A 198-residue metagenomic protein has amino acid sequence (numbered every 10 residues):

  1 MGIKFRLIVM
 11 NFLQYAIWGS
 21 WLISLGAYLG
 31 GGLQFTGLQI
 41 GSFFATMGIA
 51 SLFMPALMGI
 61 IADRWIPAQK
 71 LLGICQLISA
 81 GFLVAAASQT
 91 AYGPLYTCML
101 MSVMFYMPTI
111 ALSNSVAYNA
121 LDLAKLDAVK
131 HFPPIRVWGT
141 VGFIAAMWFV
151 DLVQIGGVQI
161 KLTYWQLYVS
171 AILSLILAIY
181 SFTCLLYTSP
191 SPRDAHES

Functional and structural regions predicted by a protein language model:
G2-G48: Helix-loop boundary and gating motifs at the non-cytosolic
F12, G93-T109: Hydrophobic core of transmembrane alpha-helices in multi-pass small-molecule transporters, especially MFS/SLC-type
G48-L52, A56, I144: Residue-level signature of mid-helix packing/kink "hotspots" within the transmembrane helices of 12-pass Major
M54-I66, Q154: Helix-to-loop junctions at the C-terminal end of transmembrane segments in multipass secondary transporters
K70-L83: Structural signature of the two symmetry-related core transmembrane helices
Y106-I135: Cytoplasmic helix-loop-helix junction between adjacent transmembrane helices in 12-TM secondary transporters
Q166-S181: Symmetry-related core transmembrane helices of the 12-TM Major Facilitator Superfamily/SLC fold
Y187-S198: Single conserved hydrophobic/aromatic residue that forms the stacking wall/gate of nucleotide- or nucleobase-binding
